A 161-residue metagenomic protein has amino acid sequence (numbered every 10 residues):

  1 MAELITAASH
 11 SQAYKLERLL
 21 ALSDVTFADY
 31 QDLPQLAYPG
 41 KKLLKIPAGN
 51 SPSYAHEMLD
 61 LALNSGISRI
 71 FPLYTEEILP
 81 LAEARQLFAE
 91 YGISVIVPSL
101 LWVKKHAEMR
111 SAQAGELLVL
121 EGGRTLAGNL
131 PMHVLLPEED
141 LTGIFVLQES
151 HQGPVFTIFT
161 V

Functional and structural regions predicted by a protein language model:
M1-G92, H133-V161: ATP-binding N-terminal substructure of ATP-dependent carboxylate-amine bond-forming enzymes
Q86-N129: Glycine-/Pro-rich loop/turn segments that contact NAD(P) or position catalytic residues in Rossmann-like domains
